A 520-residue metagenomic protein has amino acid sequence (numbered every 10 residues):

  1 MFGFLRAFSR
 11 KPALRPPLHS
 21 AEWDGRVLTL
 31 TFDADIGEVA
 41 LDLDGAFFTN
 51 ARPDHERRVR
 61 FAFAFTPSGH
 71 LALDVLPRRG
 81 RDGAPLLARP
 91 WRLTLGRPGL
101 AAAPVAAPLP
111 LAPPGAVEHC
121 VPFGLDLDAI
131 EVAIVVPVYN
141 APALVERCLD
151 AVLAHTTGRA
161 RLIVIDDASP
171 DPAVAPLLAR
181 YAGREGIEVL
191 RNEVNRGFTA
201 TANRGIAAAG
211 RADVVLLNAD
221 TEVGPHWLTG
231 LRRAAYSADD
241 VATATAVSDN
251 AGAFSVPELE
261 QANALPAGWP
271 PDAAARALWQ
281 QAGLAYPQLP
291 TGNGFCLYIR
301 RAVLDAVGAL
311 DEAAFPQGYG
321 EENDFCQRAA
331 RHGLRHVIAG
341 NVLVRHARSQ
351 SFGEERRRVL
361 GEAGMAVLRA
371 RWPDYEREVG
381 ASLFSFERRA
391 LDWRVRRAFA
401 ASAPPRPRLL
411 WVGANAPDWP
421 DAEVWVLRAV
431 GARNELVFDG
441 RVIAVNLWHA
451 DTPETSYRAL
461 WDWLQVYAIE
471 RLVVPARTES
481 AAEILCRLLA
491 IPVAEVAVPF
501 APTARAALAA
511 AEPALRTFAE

Functional and structural regions predicted by a protein language model:
M1-D24, T66-E131, L144, D272-W279 (+5 more regions): Non-catalytic membrane-proximal stalk/linker segments that position and tether the catalytic domains
V132-L144, C148, H155-T156, I165-D167 (+1 more regions): A conserved hydrophobic helix/loop-capping motif in glycosyltransferases and polysaccharide synthases
L153-R191: Acidic donor-binding segment of Leloir-type glycosyltransferases
N192-A209, P225: Glycine-rich, basic loop-to-helix element that forms the pyrophosphate-binding segment of sugar-nucleotide handling
T199-A200, N250, N263-A302: A recurrent flexible, glycine/aromatic-enriched loop bordering the glycosyltransferase active site that acts as
V214: Short aromatic/hydrophobic "clamp" motif used to bind/position activated sugar donors
E222-N263: Conserved donor NDP-sugar-binding/catalytic core segment of glycosyltransferases
H226-L231, Q288-G308, A313-L343, L485: A short, conserved alpha-helix in the catalytic core of glycosyltransferases
